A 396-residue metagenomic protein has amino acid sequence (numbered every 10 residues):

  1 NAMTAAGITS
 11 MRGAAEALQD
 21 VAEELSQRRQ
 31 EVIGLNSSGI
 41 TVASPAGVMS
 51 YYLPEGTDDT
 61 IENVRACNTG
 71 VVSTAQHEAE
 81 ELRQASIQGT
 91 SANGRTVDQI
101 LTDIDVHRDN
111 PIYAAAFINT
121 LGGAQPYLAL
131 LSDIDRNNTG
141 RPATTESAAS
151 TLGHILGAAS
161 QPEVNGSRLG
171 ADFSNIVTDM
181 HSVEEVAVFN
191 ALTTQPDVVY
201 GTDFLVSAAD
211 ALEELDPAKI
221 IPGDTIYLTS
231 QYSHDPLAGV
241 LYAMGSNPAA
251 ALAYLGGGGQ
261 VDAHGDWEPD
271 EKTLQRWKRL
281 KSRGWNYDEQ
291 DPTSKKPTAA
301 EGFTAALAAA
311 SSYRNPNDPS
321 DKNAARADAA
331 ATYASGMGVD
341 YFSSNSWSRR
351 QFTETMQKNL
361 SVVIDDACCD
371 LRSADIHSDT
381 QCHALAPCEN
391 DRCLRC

Functional and structural regions predicted by a protein language model:
N1-T225, S233-L237, P248: Intrinsically disordered, low-complexity charged segments of secreted bacterial virulence and antibacterial
Y51-Y52, Y113, Y127, Y200 (+8 more regions): Sequence-level detector for tyrosine residue identity
P54-E55, A116, T120, L130 (+12 more regions): Generic signature of intrinsically disordered, low-complexity segments enriched in small/polar residues
P196-D224, L228-S230, L237-E301: Active-site cradle of extracellular carbohydrate-active enzymes
Q275-W277, K281, W285-C396: Long, contiguous all-alpha helical interaction modules
